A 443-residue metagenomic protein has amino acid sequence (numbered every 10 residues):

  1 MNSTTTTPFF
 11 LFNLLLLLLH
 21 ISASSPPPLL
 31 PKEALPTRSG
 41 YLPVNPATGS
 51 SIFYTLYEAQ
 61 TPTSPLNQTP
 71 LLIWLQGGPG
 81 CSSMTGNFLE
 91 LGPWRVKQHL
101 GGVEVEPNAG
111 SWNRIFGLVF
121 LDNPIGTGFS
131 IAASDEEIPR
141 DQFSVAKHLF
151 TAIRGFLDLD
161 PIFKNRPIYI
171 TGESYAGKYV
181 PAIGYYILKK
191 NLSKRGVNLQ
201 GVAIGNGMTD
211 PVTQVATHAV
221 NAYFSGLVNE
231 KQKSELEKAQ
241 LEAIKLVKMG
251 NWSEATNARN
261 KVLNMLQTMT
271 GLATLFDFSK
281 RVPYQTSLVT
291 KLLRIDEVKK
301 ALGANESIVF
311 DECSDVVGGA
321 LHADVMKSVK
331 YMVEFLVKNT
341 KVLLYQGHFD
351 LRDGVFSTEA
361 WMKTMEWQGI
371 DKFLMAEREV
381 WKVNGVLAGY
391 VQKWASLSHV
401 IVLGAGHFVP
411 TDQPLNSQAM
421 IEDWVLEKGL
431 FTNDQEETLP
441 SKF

Functional and structural regions predicted by a protein language model:
N2-F443: Terminal and linker regions of secretory-pathway proteins
